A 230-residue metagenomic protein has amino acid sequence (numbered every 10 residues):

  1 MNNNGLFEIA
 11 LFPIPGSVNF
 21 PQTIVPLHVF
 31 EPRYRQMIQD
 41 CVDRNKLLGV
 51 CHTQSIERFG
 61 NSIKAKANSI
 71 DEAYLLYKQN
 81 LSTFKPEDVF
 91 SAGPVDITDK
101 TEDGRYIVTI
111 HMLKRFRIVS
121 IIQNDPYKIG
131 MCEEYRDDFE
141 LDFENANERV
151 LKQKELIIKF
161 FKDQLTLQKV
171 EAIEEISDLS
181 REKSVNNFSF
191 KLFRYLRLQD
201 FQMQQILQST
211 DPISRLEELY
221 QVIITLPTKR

Functional and structural regions predicted by a protein language model:
M1-E175, P212, V222-K229: Positively charged
L167-K169, E182-S184, Y195-L198: Short acidic alpha-helix initiation/capping motifs at coil-to-helix transition points, especially at protein N-termini
Q168-I176, D200-L207: Short conserved catalytic/interaction loops centered on acidic-Pro-aromatic/His motifs
S177-N187: Structural motif
N187, K191-R230: Extended, charged alpha-helical coiled-coil/arm scaffolds that mediate oligomerization and mechanical coupling in large
